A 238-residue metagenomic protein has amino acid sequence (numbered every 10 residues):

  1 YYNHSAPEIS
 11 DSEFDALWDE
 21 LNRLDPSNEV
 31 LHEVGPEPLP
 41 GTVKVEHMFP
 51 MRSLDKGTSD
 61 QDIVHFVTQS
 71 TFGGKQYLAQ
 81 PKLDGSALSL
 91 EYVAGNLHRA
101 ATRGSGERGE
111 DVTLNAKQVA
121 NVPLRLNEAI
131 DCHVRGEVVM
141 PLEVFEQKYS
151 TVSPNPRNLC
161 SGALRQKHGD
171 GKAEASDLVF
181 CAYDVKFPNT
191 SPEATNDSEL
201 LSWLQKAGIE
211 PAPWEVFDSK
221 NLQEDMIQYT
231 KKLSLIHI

Functional and structural regions predicted by a protein language model:
Y1-L235: RNA/tRNA-interacting regions in translation and RNA-turnover enzymes
